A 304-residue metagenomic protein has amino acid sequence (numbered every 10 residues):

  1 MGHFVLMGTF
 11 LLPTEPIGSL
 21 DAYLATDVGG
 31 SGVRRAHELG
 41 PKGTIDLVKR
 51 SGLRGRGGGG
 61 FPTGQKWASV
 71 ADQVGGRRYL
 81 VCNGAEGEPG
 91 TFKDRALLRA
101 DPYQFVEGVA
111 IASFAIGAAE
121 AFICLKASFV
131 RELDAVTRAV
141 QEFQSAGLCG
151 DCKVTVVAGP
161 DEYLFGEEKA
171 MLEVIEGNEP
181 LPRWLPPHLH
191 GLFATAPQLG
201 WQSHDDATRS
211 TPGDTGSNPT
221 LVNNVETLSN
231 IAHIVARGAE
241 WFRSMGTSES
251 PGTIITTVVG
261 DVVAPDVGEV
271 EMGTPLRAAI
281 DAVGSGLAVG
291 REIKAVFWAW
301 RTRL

Functional and structural regions predicted by a protein language model:
M1-S51, F114, A118-I123, C152 (+3 more regions): Iron-sulfur (Fe-S) cluster-binding modules
Y23-V28, C82-D94, R209-T215, T257-V262: Gly-rich Lys/Arg/Thr-decorated short loops/hinges at beta-loop-alpha junctions or inter-strand turns that position
K49-V70, D161-E173: Conserved phosphate/anionic-ligand binding catalytic regions in large, soluble enzymes, centered on
K66, A119-A121, A282-W300: Short loop-to-beta-strand transition segments
K66, K126, V154-D161, S248-G252 (+1 more regions): A glycine-rich phosphate-binding loop feature that marks nucleotide/adenosyl-phosphate handling sites
D101-A115: Histidine-anchored nucleotide/phosphate-binding helix
G108-A112, M272-V289: Short amphipathic, charge-patterned alpha-helical segments
L133-M272, V283-L287: Hydrophobic alpha-helical positions that pack around
